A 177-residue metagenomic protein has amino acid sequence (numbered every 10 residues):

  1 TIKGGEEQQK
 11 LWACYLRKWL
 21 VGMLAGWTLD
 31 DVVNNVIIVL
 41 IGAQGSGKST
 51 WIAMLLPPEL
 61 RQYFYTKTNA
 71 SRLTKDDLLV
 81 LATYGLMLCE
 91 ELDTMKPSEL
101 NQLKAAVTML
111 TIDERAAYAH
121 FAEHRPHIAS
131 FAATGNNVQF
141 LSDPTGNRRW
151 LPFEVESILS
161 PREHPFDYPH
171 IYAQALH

Functional and structural regions predicted by a protein language model:
T1-A82: P-loop NTPase catalytic core of nucleic-acid-dependent motor ATPases
V32-V36, Q62-Y65, R72-E99, A105-V107 (+1 more regions): Feature primarily recognizes SF3-like P-loop helicase cores of small DNA viruses
I52, L103-K104: Short amphipathic alpha-helical segments and helix-helix/interface helices
